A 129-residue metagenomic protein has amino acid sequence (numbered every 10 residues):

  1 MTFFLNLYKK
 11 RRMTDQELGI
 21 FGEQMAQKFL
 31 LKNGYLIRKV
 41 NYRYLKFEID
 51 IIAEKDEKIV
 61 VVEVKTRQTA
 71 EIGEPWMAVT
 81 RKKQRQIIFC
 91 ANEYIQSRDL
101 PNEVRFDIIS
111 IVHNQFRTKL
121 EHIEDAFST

Functional and structural regions predicted by a protein language model:
M1-V40: Acidic-basic catalytic patches of nuclease active cores, encompassing PD-(D/E)XK and other metal-cofactor nuclease
L5-R11, R67-A70, E124: Short glycine/proline- and charge-enriched loop/turn segments that cap or connect secondary-structure elements
D15, Y44-F47, F116: Short acidic/glycine-enriched loop/turn segments that link adjacent beta-strands
L30, I49-I72, R81, I87: Conserved catalytic cores of phosphodiester-cleaving nucleases, focusing on short active-site segments
L36-V61, S128: Active-site metal-binding core of divalent-cation-utilizing nuclease and nuclease-like domains
Y42, E54-K55, W76, N92 (+3 more regions): Positively charged, solvent-exposed patches that mediate nucleic-acid binding
E71-N102: Mid-chain, well-packed structural core segment of small domains
Q96-T129: Domain-level recognition of nuclease-like catalytic cores that cleave nucleotide substrates
